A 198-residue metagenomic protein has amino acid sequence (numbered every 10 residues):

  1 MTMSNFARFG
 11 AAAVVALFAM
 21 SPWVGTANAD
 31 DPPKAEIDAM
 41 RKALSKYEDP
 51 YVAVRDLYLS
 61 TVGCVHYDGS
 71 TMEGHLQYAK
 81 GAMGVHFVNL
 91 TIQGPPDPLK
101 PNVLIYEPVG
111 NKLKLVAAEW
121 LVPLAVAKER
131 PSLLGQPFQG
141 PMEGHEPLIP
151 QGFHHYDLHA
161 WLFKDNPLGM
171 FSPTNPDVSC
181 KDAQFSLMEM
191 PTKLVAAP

Functional and structural regions predicted by a protein language model:
M1-T2, G25: Short, Lys/Arg-enriched N-terminal segments with co-localized hydrophobic residues within the first ~10-30 amino acids
T2-A13: Bacterial N-terminal signal peptides that target proteins for export
A12-P22: Bacterial N-terminal signal peptides
W23-A29: Sec/Tat signal peptide C-region and signal peptidase I cleavage site
D30-P198: Primary mode marks residue(s) on the alpha4-beta5-alpha5 output face of response regulator receiver
